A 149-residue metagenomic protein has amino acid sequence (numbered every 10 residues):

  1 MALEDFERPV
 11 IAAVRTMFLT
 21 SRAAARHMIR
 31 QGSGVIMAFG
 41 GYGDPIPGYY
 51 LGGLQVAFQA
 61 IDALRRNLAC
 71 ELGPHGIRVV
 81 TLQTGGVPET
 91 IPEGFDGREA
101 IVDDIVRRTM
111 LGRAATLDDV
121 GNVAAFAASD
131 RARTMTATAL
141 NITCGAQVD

Functional and structural regions predicted by a protein language model:
M1-E7, E93, I101-I105: Substrate-binding pocket helix/loop in short-chain dehydrogenase/reductase
A2-L19, M37, L54, I61 (+1 more regions): Catalytic Tyr-X3-Lys loop
S21-R22, R66: A short, exposed helix-loop element centered on a Lys and neighboring polar residues
R26, C70-E71, R133: Alpha-helical segment proximal to the catalytic Tyr-Lys
V35-I61, R65-P74, G86-V87: Catalytic loop of short-chain dehydrogenase/reductase
G73, R78, M135-A137: Short, small/polar-rich loop/turn modules that mediate ligand/substrate recognition or access, typified
T109-V120: A conserved structural motif in NAD(P)-dependent oxidoreductases
A125, T136-D149: Short C-terminal tail/terminal secondary-structure segment of NAD(P)H-dependent dehydrogenase/reductase domains
